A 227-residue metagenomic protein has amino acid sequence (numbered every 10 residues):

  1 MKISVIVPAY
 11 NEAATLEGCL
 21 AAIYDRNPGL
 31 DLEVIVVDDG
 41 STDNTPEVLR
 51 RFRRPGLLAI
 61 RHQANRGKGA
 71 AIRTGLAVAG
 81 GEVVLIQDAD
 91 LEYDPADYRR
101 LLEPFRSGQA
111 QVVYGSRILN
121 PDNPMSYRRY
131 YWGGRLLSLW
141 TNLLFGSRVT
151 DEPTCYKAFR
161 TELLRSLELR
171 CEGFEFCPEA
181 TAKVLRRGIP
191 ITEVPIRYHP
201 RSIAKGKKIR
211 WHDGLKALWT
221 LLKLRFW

Functional and structural regions predicted by a protein language model:
K2-S4, E33, E179: Cell-envelope/extracellular polymer assembly enzymes that use nucleotide-activated donors
E12-N27: Short, well-formed alpha-helical segments that are part of the catalytic scaffolds of diverse glycosyltransferases
E12-T15, S41, K68, D94: Donor nucleotide-sugar binding loop of glycosyltransferases
L32-I35, P46-V78: Conserved donor nucleotide-binding strand/loop of the catalytic core
D38-E47, L91: A conserved acidic beta->alpha catalytic loop
A64-V78, V83, P95-F174, P200-L222: Acceptor/aglycone-binding surface of glycosyltransferases and processive sugar-polymer synthases
R148, R170-E172, T181-H199: Catalytic donor-sugar/metal-binding loop of nucleotide-sugar-dependent glycosyltransferases
